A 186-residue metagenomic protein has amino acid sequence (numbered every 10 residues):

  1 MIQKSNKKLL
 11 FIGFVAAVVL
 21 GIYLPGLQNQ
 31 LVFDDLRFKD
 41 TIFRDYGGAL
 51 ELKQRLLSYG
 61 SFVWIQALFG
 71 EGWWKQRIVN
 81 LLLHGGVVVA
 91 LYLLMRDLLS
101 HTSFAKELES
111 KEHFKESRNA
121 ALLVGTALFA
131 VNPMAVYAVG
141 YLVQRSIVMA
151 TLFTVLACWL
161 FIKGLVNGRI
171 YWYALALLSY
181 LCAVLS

Functional and structural regions predicted by a protein language model:
M1-S186: Polytopic membrane enzymes that build or remodel cell-surface glycoconjugates and lipids
